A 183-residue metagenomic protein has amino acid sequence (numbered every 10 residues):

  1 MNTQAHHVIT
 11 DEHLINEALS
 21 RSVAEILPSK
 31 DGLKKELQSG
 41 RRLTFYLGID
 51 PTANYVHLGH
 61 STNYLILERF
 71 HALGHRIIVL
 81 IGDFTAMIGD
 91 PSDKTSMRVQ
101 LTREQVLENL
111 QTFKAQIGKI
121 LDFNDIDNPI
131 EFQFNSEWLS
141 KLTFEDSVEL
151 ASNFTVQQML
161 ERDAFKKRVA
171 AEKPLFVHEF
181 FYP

Functional and structural regions predicted by a protein language model:
M1-P51: Non-catalytic terminal extensions that flank enzyme cores
L33-P91: N-terminal catalytic cores of NTP/NDP-binding nucleotidyl/phosphoryl-transfer enzymes
N63, S96-R98, L150: A glycine- and small-aliphatic-rich helix-loop capping segment at beta-alpha/alpha-beta transitions that lines
I88-D93, T143-E145: Short, conserved acidic/polar surface loops in the N-terminal third of protein domains
P91-L107: A charged helix-plus-loop insertion that forms the helical arch/lid used to bind and gate nucleic-acid substrates
T102-R103, L107-L110, K114, K119-P183: Divalent-metal (Mg2+/Mn2+/Ca2+)-assisted nucleotide/phosphate chemistry catalytic cores
